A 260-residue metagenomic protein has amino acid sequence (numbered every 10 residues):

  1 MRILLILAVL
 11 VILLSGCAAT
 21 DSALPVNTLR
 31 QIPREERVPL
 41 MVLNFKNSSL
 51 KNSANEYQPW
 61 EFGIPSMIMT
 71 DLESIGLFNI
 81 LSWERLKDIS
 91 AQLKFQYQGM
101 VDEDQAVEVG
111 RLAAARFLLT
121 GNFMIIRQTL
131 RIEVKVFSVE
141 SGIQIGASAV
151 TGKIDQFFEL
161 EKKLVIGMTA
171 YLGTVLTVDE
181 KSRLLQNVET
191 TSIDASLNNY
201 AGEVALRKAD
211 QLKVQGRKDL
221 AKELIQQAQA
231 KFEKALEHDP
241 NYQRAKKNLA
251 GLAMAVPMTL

Functional and structural regions predicted by a protein language model:
M1-L4: Positively charged n-region of N-terminal signal peptides that target proteins for export
I6-S15: Bacterial N-terminal signal peptides
C17-V38, T129, E140-L260: C-terminal/domain-edge helix-coil "capping" segments
L29-E103, L119, F123-R127: Short beta-strand->alpha-helix linker/helix-N-cap micro-motif that forms a surface specificity/interaction loop
S49, I68, L72, G76 (+7 more regions): Sec/Tat-exported extracytoplasmic proteins
S53-P65, W83, G99-E103, L112 (+4 more regions): Solvent-exposed, acidic/flexible segments
W60, I64, I68, L77 (+5 more regions): Stable alpha-helical elements in mature extracytoplasmic
Q96-S141, R207, Q243, K247-L252 (+1 more regions): Surface-exposed short loop/turn segments
